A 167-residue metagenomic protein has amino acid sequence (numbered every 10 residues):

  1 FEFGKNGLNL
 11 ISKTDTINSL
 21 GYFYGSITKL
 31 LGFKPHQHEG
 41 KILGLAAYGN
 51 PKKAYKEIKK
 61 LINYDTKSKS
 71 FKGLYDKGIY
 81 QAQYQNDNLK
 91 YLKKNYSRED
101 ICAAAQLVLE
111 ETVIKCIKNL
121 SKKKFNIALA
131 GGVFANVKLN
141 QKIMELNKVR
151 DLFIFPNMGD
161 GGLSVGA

Functional and structural regions predicted by a protein language model:
F1-G166: Short acidic/glycine-rich loops and adjacent helix/strand connectors that line catalytic pockets where negatively
